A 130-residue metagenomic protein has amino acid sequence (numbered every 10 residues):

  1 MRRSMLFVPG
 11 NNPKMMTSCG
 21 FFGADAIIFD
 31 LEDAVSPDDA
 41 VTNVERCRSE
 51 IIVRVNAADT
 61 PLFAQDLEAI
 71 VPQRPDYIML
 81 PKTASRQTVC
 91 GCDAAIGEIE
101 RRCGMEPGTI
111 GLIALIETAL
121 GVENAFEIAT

Functional and structural regions predicted by a protein language model:
M1-T130: Conserved alpha/beta-domain cores
